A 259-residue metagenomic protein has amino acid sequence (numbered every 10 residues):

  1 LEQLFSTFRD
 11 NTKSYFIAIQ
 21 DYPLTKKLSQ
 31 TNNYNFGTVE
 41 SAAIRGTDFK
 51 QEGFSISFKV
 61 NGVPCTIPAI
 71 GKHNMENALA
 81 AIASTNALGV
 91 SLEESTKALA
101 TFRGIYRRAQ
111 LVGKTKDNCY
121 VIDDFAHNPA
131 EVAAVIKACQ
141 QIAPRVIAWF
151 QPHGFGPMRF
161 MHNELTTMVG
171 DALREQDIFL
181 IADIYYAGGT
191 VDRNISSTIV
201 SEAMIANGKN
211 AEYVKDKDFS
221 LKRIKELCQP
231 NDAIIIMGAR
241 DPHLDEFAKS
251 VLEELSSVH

Functional and structural regions predicted by a protein language model:
L1-V121, S201-E202, K209: Acidic, Mg2+-coordinating active-site environments of NTP-dependent enzymes
A18, N35, A148-F150, I181 (+1 more regions): Structural beta-sheet core signal
K26-S29, M158-R159, T190-V191, R223 (+1 more regions): Short glycine-/acidic-enriched loop or helix-start segments at secondary-structure transitions that form or flank
I105, A138-N207, R240: Active-site beta-alpha connecting loops in nucleotide-dependent enzymes
R107, D123-A134: Glycine-rich phosphate/pyrophosphate-binding beta-alpha loops
N163-A172, K215-Q229: A short, acidic, amphipathic alpha-helical segment used as a generic capping/interface helix at domain edges
D232-G238: Periplasmic-binding protein-like
A239-H259: Glycine/aspartate-rich loop-and-adjacent alpha/beta segment that forms the canonical ThDP
